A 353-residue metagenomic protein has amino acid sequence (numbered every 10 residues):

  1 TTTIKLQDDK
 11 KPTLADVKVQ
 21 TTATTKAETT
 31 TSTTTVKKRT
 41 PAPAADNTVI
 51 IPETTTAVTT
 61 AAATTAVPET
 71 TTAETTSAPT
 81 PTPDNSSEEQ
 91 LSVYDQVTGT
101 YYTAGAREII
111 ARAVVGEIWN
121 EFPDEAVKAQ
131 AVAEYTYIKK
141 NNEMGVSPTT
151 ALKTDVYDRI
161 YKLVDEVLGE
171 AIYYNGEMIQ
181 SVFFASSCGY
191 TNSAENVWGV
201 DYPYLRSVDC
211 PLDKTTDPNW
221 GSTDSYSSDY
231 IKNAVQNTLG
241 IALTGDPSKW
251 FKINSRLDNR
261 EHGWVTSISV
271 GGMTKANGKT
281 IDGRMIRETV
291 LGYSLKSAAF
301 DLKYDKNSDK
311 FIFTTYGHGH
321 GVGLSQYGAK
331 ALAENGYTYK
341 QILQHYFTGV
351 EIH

Functional and structural regions predicted by a protein language model:
T1-H353: Conserved, single-site charged/polar hotspot
